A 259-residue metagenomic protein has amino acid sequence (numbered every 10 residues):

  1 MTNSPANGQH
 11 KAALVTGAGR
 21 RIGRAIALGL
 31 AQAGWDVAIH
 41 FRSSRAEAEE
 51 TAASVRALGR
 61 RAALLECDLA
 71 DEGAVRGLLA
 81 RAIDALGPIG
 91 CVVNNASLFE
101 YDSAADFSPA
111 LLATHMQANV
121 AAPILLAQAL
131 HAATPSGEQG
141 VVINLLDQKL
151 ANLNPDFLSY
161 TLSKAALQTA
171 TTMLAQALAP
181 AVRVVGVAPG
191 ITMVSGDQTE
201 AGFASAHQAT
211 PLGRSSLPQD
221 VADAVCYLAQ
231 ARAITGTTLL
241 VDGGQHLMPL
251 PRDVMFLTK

Functional and structural regions predicted by a protein language model:
G19-R21: Conserved glycine-rich cofactor-binding loop
L30, Q168, L178-T192, I234-V241: Conserved Rossmann-fold SDR core element
W35-E49: Conserved glycine-rich Rossmann-like NAD(P)H-binding loop of the short-chain dehydrogenase/reductase
R45, E66-L78, P109, Q219-D220: The beta1-alpha1 cofactor-binding region of Rossmann-like NAD(H)/NADP(H)-dependent oxidoreductases
L98, P135-A179, I191-T192, Q245: Catalytic loop of short-chain dehydrogenase/reductase
S103-A104, S108-A113, A206: Substrate-binding pocket helix/loop in short-chain dehydrogenase/reductase
P218-V241, H246-L247: C-terminal substrate-recognition "lid" of short-chain dehydrogenase/reductases
